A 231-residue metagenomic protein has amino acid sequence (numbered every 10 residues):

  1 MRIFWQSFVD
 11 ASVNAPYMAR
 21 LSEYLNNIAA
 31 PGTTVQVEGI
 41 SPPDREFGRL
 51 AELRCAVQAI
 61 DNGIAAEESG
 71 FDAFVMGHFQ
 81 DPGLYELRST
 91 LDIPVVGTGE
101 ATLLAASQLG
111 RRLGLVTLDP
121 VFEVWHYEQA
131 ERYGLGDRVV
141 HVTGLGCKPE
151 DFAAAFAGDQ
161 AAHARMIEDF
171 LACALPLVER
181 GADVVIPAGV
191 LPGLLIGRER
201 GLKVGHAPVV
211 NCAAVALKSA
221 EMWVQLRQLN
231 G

Functional and structural regions predicted by a protein language model:
M1-A19, L113-V116: Short beta-strand segments enriched in small/hydrophobic residues
S7, A164, L171-V209, A213 (+2 more regions): Extended, histidine- and acidic-residue-enriched regions that form the cofactor-binding/catalytic faces
A15-P16, S107-L145, E221-G231: Short, glycine-/small-residue-rich phosphate/pyrophosphate-handling segment
Q36-V57, D151-G158: N-terminal beta-loop-helix "entrance" segment that forms/cooperates in small-molecule cofactor or anionic ligand
G48-A65, A164-A172: Glycine-rich, highly charged phosphate/nucleotide-binding loops
I60-A105, L109: Glycine/small-residue-rich loop that forms an oxyanion/phosphate-binding "nest" at active or ligand-binding sites
R88-L109, G201-W223: Short, acidic/small-residue loops that bind anionic groups at enzyme active sites
V124, E131-G189, G197: Active-site rim beta-loop-alpha module in soluble metabolic enzymes
